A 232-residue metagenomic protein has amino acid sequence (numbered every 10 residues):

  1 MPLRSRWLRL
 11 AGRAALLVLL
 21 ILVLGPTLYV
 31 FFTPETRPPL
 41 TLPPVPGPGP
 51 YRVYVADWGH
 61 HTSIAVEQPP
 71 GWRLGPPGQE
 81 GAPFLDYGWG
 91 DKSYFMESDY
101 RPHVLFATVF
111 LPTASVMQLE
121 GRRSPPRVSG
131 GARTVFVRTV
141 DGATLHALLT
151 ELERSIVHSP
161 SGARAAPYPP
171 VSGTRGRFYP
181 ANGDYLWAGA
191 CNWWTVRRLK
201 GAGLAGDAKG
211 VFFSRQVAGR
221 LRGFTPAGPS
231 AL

Functional and structural regions predicted by a protein language model:
P2-V18, L22-P34, S155-L232: Activation targets extended, charge/polar-rich intrinsically disordered C-terminal tails
R4-G71: Short, extreme N-terminal leader segments that mark the start of a protein/domain
Y51-V140: Glycine-rich catalytic cores of cysteine/serine-nucleophile enzymes that process amide/ester linkages in cell-envelope
D57, F110, V137-L145, A181-N192: Solvent-exposed, acidic/flexible segments
R101-T108, H146-I156, S172-R177: Short, mixed-charge, low-aromatic patches
V116-G121, L148-T150, A208-G210, A218: Short C-terminal domain-edge/linker segments immediately following a structured domain
V128-G162: Charged, low-complexity intrinsically disordered tails and linkers
